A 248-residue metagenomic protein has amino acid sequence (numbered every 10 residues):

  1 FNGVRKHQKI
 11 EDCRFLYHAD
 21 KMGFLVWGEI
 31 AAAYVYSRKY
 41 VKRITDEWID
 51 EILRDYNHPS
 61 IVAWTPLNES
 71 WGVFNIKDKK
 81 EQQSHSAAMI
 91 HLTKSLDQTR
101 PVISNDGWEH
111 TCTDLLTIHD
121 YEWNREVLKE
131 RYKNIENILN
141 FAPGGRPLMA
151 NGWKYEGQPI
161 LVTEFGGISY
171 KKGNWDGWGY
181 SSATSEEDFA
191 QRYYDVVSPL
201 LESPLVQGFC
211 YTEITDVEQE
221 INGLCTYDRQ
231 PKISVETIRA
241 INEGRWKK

Functional and structural regions predicted by a protein language model:
F1-E122, V127, A142, W153-G157 (+1 more regions): Active-site mouth of glycoside hydrolases
S60-W64, S84-S86, H91, C112 (+1 more regions): Substrate-binding clefts and catalytic carboxylate motifs of secreted carbohydrate-active enzymes
